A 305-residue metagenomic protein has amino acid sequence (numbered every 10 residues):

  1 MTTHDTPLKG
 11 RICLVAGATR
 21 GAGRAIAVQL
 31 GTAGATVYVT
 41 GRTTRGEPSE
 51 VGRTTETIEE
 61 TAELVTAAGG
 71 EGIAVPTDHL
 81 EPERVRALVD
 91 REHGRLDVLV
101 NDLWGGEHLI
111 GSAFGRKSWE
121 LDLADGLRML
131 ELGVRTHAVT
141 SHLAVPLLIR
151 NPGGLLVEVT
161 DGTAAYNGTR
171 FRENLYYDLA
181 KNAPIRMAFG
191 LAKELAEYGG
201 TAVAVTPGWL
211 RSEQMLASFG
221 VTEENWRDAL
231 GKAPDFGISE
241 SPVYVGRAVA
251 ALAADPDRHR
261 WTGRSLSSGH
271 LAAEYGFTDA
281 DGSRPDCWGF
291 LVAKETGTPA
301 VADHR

Functional and structural regions predicted by a protein language model:
D5-T44: Canonical Rossmann dinucleotide-binding motif of NAD(H)/NADP(H)-dependent dehydrogenases/reductases, specifically
R11, G70-E71, R95-L96, L148-G162 (+2 more regions): Active-site loop of short-chain dehydrogenase/reductase
A33, G190-G200, P256-H259: Active-site-adjacent segment of SDR/Rossmann-fold oxidoreductases
T55-E56, P76-L88, L123: The beta1-alpha1 cofactor-binding region of Rossmann-like NAD(H)/NADP(H)-dependent oxidoreductases
G105-L109, K117-L123, I149, G153-E197 (+1 more regions): Catalytic loop of short-chain dehydrogenase/reductase
S141-H142, F189: A short, exposed helix-loop element centered on a Lys and neighboring polar residues
A204, E224-R305: C-terminal helical subdomain
